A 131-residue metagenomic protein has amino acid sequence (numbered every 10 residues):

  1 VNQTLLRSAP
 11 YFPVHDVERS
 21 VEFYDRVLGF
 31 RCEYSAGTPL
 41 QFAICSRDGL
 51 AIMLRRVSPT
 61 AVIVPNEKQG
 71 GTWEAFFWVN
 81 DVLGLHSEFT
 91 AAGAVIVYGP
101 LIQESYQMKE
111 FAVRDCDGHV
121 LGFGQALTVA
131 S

Functional and structural regions predicted by a protein language model:
V1-Y11, R31-N80, G84-R114, G124-S131: Vicinal oxygen chelate
V14-R19: Short acidic-aromatic low-complexity motifs
S20-D25, F89, D115-G118: Conserved active-site tyrosine of GNAT-family acetyltransferases
